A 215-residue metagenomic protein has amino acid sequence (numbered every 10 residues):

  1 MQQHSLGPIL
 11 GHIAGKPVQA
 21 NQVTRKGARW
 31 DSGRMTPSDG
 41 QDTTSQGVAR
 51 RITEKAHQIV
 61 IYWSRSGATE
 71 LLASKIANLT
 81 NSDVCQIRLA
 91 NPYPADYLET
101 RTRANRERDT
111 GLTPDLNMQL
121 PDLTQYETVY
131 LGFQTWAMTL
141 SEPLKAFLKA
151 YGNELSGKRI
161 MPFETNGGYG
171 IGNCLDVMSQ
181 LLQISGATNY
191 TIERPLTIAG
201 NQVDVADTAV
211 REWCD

Functional and structural regions predicted by a protein language model:
M1-I59, S64-R88, R103-D215: FMN-binding flavodoxin-like domain, especially the glycine-rich phosphate-binding loop
Q86-E99: Short connector loops at secondary-structure junctions
